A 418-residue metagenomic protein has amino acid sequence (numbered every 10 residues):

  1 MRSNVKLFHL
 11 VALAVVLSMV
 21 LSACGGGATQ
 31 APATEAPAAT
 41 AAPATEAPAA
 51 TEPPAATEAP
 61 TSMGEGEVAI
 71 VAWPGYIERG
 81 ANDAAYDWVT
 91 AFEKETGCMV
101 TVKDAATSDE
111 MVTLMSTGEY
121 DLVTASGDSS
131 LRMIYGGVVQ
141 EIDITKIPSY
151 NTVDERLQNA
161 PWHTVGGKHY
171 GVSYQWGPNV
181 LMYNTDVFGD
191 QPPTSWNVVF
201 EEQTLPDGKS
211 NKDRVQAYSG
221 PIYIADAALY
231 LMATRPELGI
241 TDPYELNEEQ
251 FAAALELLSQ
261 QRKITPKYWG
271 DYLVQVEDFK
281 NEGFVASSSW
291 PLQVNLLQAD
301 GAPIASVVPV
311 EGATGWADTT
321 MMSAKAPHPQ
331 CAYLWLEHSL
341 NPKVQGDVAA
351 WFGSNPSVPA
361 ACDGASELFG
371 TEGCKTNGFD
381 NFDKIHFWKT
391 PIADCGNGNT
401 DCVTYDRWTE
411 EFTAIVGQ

Functional and structural regions predicted by a protein language model:
S18-A23: C-terminal motif of bacterial Sec signal peptides marking the signal peptidase cleavage site
G25-A28: Bacterial signal peptide processing site
A31-A36, A41-V71, E93-E95, N211: Immediate post-signal peptide segment of exported/extracytoplasmic ligand-binding proteins
A59-M133: Early extracytoplasmic/lumenal segment of secretory-pathway proteins
A69, W73-A84, E119, T124-V274: Extracytoplasmic ligand-binding site segments that recognize negatively charged/polar headgroups
S149-T152, L257-Q261, D300-A324, G370: Periplasmic-binding protein-like
E277, K384-Q418: Conserved C-terminal helix/tail region of periplasmic/extracytoplasmic solute-binding proteins
A313-T314, D318, M322-F387: Mature extracytoplasmic/periplasmic domains
